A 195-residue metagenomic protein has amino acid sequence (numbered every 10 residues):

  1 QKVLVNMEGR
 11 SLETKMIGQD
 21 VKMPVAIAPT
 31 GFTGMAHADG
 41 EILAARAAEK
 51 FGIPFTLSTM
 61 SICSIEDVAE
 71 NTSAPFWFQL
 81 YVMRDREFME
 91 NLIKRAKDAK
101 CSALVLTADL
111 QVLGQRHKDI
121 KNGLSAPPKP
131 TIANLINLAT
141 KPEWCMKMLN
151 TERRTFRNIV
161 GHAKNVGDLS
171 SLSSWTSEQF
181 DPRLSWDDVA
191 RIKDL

Functional and structural regions predicted by a protein language model:
Q1-Q111: N-terminal capping/small domains of soluble enzymes
Q1-Q19, G123-L184: An N-cap/entry alpha-helix motif that binds or orients negatively charged groups
T59, M83, Q179-W186: Conserved phosphate-coordination/catalytic loops
R116-I120: Short aromatic-enriched loop/helix-cap "lid" or pocket-rim segments at secondary-structure transitions that line
L184-L195: Conserved, well-ordered alpha-helix/loop/beta-strand core segments that scaffold catalytic motifs
